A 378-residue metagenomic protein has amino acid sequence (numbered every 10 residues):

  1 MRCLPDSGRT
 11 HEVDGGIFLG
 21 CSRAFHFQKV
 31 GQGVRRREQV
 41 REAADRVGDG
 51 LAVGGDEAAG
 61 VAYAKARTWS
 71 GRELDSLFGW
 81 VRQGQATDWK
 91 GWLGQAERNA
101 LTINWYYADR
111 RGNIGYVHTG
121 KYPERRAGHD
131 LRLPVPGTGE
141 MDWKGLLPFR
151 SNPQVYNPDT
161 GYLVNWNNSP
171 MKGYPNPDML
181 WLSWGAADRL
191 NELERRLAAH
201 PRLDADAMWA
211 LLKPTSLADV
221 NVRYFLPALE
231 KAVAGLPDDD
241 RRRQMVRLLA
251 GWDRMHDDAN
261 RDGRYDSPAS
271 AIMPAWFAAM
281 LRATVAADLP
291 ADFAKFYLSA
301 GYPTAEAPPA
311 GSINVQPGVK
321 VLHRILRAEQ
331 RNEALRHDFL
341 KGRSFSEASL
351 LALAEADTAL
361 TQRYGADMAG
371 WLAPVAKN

Functional and structural regions predicted by a protein language model:
M1-R243, L248-R261: Mature extracytoplasmic enzyme cores
R98, R110-H118, Y122-E124, L163 (+1 more regions): Acidic, low-complexity N-terminal propeptides/linkers enriched in Ser/Thr/Asp/Gly that mediate export, maturation
